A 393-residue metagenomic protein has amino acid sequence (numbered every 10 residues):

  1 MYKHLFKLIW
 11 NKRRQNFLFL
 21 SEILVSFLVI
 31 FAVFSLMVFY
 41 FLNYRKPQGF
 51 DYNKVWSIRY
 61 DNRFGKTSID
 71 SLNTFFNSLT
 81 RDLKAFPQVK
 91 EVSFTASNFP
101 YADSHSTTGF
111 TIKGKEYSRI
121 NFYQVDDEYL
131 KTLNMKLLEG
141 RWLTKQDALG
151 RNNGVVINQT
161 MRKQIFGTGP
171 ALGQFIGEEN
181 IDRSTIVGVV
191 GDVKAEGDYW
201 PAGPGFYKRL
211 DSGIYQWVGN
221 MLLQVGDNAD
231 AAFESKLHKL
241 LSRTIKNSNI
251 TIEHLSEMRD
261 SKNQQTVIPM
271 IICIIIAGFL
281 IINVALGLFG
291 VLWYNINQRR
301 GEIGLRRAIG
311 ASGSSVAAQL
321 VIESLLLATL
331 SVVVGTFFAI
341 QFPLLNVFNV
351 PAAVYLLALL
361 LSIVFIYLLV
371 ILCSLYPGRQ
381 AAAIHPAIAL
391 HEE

Functional and structural regions predicted by a protein language model:
M1-S26: N-terminal Sec/SRP start-transfer signal
Y2-K7, S362-E393: C-terminal membrane-exit region of the final transmembrane helix in multipass inner-membrane proteins
K3-W10, L286-L327, I384, I388-E392: Intracellular coupling helices
K7, N11-Q15, T244-A277, Q298 (+1 more regions): Membrane-helix entry/capping segments
V25-K54: Alpha-helical transmembrane segments
N43-N73: Membrane-interface junction motifs in transport/secretion proteins
A85, K90-E91, T95-S261: Mid-to-C-terminal secondary-structure elements that act as membrane-proximal/extracytoplasmic interface segments
L280, G301-V347, A358-L361, F365: Transmembrane alpha-helical interface segments in multi-pass membrane proteins
